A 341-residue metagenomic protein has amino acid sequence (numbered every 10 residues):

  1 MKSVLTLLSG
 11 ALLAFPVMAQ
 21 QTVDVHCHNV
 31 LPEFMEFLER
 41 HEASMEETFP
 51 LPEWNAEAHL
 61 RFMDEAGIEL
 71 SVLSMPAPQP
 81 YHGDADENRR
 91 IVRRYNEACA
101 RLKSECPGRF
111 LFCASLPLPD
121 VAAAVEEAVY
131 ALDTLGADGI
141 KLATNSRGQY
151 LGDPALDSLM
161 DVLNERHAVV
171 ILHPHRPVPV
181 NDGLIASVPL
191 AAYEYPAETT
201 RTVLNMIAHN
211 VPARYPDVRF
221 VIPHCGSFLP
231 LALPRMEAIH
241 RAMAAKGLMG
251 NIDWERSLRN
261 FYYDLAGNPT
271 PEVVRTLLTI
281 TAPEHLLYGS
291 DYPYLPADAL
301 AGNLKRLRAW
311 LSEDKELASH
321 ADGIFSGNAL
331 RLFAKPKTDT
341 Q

Functional and structural regions predicted by a protein language model:
M1-G10: Sec-dependent signal peptide recognition, specifically the positively charged N-region followed immediately by
S3, Q20-V25, N29-L70, E97-S104 (+5 more regions): Mid-to-C-terminal alpha-helical segments outside catalytic/metal-binding sites
A14-P16: N-terminal signal peptide c-region/cleavage motif recognized by signal peptidases
V23-C27, S71-L73, L111-A114, I140-L142 (+4 more regions): Hydrophobic faces of well-ordered beta-strands that scaffold small-molecule active sites in alpha/beta enzyme cores
L31-W54, R89, V178-T199, M236-N260 (+1 more regions): Active-site gating loops and adjacent loop-to-helix segments of metal-dependent hydrolytic enzymes
F49-W54, P80-Y81, R90, P117-A124 (+4 more regions): Acidic-and-aromatic substrate-binding clefts and catalytic sites of carbohydrate-active enzymes
E69, M75-V203, H209, T340: Active-site gating/metal-coordination segments in enzymes
I207-N210, P216-R256: Aromatic-lined glycan-binding groove of carbohydrate-active enzymes
